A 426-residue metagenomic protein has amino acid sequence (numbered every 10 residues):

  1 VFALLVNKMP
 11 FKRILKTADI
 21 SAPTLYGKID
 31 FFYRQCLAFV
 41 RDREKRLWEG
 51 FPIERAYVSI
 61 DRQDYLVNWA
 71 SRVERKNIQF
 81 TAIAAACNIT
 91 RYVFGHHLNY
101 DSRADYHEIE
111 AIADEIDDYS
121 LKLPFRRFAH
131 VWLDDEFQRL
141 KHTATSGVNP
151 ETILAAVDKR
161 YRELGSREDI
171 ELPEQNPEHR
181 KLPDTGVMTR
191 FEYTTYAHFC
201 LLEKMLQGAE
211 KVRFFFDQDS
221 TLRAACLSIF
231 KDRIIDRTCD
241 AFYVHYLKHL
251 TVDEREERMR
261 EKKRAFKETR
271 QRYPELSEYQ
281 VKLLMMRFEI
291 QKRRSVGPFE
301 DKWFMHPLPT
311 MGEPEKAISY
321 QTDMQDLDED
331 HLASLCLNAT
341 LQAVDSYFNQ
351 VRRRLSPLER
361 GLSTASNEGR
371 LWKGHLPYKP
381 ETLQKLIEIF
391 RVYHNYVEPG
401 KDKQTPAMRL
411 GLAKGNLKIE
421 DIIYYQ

Functional and structural regions predicted by a protein language model:
V1-R55, K159-R160: Short, positively charged, Gly/Tyr-enriched micro-motifs that form contact patches at catalytic or ligand/partner
Y26-K28, L37, W69-S71, L222-F230: A short acidic (Asp/Glu
E49-V73, A82-A86: Two-metal-ion RNase H-like nuclease active-site motif
Y57-D61, V93-G95, R213-D217, A343: A structural signal for short, well-ordered beta-strand segments and their strand-loop junctions that often border
I89, N99-L201, T238-C336, T340-V344: Low-complexity, serine/threonine/proline-enriched polar segments
E203, A209-A224: Acidic/histidine-rich, metal-coordinating catalytic segments
R294-K302, I318-S319, L337, F348-Q350 (+2 more regions): C-terminal domain-tail junction helix/linker
